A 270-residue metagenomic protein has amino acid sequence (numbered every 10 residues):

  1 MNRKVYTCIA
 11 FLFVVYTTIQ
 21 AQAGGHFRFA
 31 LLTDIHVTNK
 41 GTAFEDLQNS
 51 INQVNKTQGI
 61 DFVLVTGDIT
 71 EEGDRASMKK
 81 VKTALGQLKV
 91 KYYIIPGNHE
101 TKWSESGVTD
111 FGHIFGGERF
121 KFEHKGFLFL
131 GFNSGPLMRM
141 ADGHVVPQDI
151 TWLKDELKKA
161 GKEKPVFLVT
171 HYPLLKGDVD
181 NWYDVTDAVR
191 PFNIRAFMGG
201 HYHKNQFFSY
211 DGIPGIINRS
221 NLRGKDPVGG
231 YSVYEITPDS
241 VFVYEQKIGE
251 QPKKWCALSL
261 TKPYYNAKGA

Functional and structural regions predicted by a protein language model:
M1-G24: Bacterial Sec-dependent N-terminal signal peptides
Q20-K80: N-terminal active-site segment of His-dependent metallophosphoesterases
G25, Q53-F62, M140-G215: His/acidic metal-ligating clusters that form di-metal
L32, F122, I213-A270: Binuclear metal-dependent phosphoesterase catalytic core
D34, V54, V63, D68 (+8 more regions): Divalent metal-coordination and catalytic microenvironments
I35-V37, D110-D180, S220, V241 (+1 more regions): Conserved catalytic scaffold of divalent metal-dependent phosphoesterases
T38-G41, E71-S77, N98-S106, L137-A141 (+3 more regions): Active-site environment of divalent metal-dependent phosphoester hydrolases
